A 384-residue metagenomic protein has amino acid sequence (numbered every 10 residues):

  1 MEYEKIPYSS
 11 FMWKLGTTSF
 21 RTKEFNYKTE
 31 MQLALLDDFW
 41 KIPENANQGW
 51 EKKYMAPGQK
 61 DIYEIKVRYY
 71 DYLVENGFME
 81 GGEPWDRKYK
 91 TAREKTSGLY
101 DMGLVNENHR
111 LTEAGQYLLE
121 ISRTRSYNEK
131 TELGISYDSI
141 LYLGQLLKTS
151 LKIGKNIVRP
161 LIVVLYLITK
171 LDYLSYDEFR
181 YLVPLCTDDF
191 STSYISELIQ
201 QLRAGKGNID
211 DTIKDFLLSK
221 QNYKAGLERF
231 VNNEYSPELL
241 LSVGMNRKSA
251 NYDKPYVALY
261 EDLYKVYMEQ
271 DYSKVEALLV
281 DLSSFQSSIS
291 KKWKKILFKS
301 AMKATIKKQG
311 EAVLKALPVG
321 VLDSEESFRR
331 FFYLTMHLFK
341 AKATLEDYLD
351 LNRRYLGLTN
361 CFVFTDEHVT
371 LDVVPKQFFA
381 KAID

Functional and structural regions predicted by a protein language model:
M1-D384: Donor-sugar nucleotide-binding helix/loop cap in glycosyltransferases
